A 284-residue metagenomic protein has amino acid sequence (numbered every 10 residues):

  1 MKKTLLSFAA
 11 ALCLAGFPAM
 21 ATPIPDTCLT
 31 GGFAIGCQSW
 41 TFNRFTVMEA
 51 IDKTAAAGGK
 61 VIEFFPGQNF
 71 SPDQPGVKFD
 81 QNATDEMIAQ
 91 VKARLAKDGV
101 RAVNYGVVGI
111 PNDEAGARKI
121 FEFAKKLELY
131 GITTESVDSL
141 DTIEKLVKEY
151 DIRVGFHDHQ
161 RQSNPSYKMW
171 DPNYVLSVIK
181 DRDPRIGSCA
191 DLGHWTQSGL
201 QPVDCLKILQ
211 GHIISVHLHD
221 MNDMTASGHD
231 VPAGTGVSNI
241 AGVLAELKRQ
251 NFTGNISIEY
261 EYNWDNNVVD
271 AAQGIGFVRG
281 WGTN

Functional and structural regions predicted by a protein language model:
K2-K3, A21-S39, N43-V61, L176-A190 (+1 more regions): Histidine-acidic metal/acid-base catalytic patches
S7-G16: Bacterial N-terminal signal peptides
T41, P66-Q68, V108-P111, V137-S139 (+4 more regions): Active-site-proximal loop/turn and secondary-structure-junction residues that shape catalytic pockets, frequently
E63, N104, T133, G155 (+2 more regions): Conserved beta-strand positions in the central sheet of alpha/beta enzyme cores
F64-Q90: Glycine-rich, proline-tolerant flexible connector loops at the mouths of alpha/beta enzymes
K78-M87, N112, K119, S166-Y174 (+3 more regions): Alpha-helix N-cap and loop-to-helix initiation/capping positions
I88, R94-G187, T196-L200: Active-site acidic/histidine proton-transfer and metal-coordination neighborhood in alpha/beta enzyme cores
